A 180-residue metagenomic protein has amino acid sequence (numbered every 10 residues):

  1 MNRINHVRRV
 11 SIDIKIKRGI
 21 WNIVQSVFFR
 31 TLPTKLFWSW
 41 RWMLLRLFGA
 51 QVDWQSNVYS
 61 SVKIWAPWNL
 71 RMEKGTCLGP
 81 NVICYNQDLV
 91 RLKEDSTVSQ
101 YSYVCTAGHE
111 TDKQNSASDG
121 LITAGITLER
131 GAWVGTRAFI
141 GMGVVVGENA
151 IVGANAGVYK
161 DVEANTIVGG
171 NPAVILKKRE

Functional and structural regions predicted by a protein language model:
M1-A50, W54, G131, N149 (+2 more regions): Terminal amphipathic alpha-helical/low-complexity segments used for targeting or macromolecular assembly
T31-W42, V62-E73, L78-V144, N171-P172 (+1 more regions): Flexible, glycine/small-residue-enriched loop-and-beta-strand segment within the central core of proteins
A50-V52, L92, L128, V146 (+1 more regions): Hydrophobic beta-strand core residues of beta-sandwich domains
V90, A156, A164-T166, V174: Glycine-centered loop/turn positions within well-structured domains that cap or flank conserved ligand/cofactor-binding
H109, G147, E163-N165: Short conserved catalytic/interaction loops centered on acidic-Pro-aromatic/His motifs
V134-I151, A156-K160: Beta-rich strand-turn-strand
